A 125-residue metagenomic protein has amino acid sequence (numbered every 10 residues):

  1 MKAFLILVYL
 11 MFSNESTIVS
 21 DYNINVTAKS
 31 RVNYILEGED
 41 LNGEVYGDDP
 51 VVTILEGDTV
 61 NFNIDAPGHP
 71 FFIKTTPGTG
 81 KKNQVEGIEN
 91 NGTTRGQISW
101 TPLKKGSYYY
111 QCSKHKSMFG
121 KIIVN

Functional and structural regions predicted by a protein language model:
A3-F12: Sec-dependent N-terminal signal peptides
M11-D21: N-terminal signal peptide
S20-G47, G68, I88-N125: Extracellular/periplasmic metallocenter environments
D49-T53: Short beta-strand segments of immunoglobulin-like
I54-V60: Short coil/turn motif common to extracellular beta-sandwich-like domains
N63-P67: Acidic, Ser/Thr
P70-G80, K121-V124: Short, surface-exposed beta-strand/strand-loop-strand elements in extracellular ectodomains
T79-G87: Surface-exposed loop/edge segments in extracytoplasmic proteins
